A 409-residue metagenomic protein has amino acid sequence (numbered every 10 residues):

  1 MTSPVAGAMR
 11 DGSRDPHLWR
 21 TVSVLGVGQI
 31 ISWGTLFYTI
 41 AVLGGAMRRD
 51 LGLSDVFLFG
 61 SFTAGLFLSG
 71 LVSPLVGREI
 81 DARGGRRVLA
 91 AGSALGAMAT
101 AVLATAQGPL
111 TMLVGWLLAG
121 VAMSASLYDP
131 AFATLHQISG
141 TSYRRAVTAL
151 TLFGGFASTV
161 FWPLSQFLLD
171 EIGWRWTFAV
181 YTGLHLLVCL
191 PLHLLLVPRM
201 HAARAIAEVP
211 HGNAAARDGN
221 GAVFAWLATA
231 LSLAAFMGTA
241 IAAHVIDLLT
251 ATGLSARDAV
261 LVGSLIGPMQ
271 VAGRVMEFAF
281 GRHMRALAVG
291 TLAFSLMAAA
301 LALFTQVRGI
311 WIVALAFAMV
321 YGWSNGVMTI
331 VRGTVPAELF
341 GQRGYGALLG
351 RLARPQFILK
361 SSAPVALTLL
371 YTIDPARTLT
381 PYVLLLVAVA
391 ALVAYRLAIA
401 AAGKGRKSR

Functional and structural regions predicted by a protein language model:
R20-D55, S73-V76, W162, I241-I246: Extracytoplasmic
I40-G44, N220-A272, E277: Extracytoplasmic gate region of multi-pass secondary transporters
L71-P109: Conserved MFS/SLC helix-loop-helix module at the cytosolic interface between two early adjacent transmembrane helices
V72-G84, G273-R285, Y371-T372: Helix-to-loop junctions at the C-terminal end of transmembrane segments in multipass secondary transporters
A125-S139, V327-F340: Intracellular juxtamembrane helix-capping segments at the cytosolic ends of symmetry-related transmembrane helices
S158, F340-I373: A late C-terminal transmembrane helix in Major Facilitator Superfamily
W176-L194, L379-L397: Symmetry-related core transmembrane helices of the 12-TM Major Facilitator Superfamily/SLC fold
I266, Q270, M284-V335: C-terminal transmembrane helical hairpin of 12-TM major facilitator-type secondary transporters
